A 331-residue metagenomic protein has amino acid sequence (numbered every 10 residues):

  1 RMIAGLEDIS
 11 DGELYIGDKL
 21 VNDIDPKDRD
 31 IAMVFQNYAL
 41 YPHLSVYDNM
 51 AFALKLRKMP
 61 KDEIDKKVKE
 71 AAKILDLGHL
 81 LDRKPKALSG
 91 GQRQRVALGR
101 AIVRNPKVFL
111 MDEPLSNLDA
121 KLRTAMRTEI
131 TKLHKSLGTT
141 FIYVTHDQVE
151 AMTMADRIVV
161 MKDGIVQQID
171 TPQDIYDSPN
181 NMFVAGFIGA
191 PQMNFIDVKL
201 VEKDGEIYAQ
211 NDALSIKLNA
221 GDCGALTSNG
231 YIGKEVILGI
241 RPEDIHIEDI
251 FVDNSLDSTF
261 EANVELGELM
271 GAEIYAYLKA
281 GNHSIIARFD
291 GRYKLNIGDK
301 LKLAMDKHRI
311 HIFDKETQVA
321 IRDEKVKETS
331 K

Functional and structural regions predicted by a protein language model:
A4: Helix-to-loop junction immediately C-terminal to a conserved catalytic motif
E7-D8, Y15, K55: A position-specific signal in ABC ATPase nucleotide-binding domains
S10-E13, E63, D163, I310: Conserved coupling/switch loops of ABC nucleotide-binding domains, chiefly the family-specific signature
G12-L20: Conserved ABC transporter NBD signature motif
I24-F187: ABC ATPase nucleotide-binding domains
S178-K203, D306: C-terminal boundary and immediately downstream tail of ABC-type ATPase nucleotide-binding domains
E206-E265, Y293-K331: Glycine/charge-rich catalytic "coupling/switch" loops of P-loop NTPases
